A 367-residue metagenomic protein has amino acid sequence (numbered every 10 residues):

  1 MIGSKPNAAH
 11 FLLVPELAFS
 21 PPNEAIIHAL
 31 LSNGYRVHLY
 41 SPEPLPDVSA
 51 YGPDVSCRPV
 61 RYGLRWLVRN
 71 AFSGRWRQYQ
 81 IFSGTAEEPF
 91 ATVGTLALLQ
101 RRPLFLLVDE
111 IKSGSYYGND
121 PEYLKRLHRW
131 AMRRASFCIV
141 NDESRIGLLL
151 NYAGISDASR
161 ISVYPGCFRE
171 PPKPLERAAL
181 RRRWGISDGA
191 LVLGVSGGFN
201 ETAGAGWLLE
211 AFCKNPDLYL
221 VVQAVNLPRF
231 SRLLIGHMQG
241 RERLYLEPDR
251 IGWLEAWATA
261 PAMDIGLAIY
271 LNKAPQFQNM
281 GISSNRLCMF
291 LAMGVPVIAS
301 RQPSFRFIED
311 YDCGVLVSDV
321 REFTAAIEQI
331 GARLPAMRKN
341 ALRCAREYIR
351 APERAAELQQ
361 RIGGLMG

Functional and structural regions predicted by a protein language model:
A9-L12, S187-A203, L209-C213, V221: Conserved donor-binding/catalytic core segment of Leloir-type glycosyltransferases
H28, A71-F72, L98-L99, D120-N141: Membrane-proximal helix-turn-helix segments that form the acceptor-binding/catalytic region of lipid-linked
S83-P89: Short His-centered aromatic/hydrophobic patch
R133-P174: Donor nucleotide-sugar binding/catalytic pocket of nucleotide-sugar-dependent glycosyltransferases
K173-I186, R338: A short helix/loop element that forms part of the nucleotide-sugar donor recognition site in Leloir-type
A203, D249-A292, A299-F307: Nucleotide-sugar-dependent
A224, S231-I265: Nucleotide-activated donor-binding/catalytic signature segment of Leloir-type glycosyltransferases, i.e., the conserved
S318-R321, A332-G363: A charged, aromatic-enriched C-terminal amphipathic alpha-helix characteristic of glycosyltransferases across folds
